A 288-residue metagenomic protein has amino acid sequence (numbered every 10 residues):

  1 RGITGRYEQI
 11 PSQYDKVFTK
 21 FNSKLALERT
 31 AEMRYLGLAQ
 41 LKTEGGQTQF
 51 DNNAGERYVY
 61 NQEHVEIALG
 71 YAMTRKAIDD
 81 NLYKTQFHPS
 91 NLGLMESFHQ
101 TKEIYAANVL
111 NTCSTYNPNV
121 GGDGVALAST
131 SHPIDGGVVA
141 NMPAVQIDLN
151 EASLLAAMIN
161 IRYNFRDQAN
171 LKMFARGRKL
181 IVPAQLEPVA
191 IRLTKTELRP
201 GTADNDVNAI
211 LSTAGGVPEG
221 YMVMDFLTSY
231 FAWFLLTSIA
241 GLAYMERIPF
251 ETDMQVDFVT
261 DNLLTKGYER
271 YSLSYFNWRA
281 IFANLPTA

Functional and structural regions predicted by a protein language model:
R1-Q9, G201, P286-A288: Gly/Ser-rich, low-complexity
R1-Y7, Y14, S238, A243-E246: Short intrinsically disordered, low-complexity coil segments enriched in acidic
G5-I67: Assembly/oligomerization interface modules of large self-assembling protein complexes
Y58-N117, L180, T265-G267: Long, contiguous amphipathic alpha-helices that act as assembly "spine/axial" helices in icosahedral shell and virion
Y60, V65, K76, V125 (+3 more regions): Flexible, active-site-adjacent loop/turn segments at secondary-structure boundaries
N81-Q86, E96-N160: Alpha-helical scaffold segments that mediate packing/assembly in large oligomeric complexes
T115-N119, D167-M173: Surface-exposed acidic, glycine-flexible loop patches that form ligand/cofactor-binding and adhesion interfaces
A126-D167, F174-A288: Sequence/fold signature of self-assembling virion shell proteins
